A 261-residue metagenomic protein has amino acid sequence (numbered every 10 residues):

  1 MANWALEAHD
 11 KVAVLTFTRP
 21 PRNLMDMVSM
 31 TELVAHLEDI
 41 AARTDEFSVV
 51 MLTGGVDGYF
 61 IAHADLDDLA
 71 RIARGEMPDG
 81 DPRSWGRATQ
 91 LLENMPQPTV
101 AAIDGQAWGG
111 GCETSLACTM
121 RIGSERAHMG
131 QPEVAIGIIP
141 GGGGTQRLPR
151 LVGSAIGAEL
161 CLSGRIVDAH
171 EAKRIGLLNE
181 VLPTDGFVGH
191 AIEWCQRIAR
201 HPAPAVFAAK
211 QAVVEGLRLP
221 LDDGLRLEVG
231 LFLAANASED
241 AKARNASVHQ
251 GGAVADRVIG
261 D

Functional and structural regions predicted by a protein language model:
M1-D10, R19, R43-D45, D57 (+2 more regions): C-terminal alpha-helix plus adjacent terminal tail
M1-T53, Q90: Conserved CoA-thioester-binding segment of acyl-CoA-metabolizing enzymes
L15, L33, L52, D65 (+6 more regions): Terminal peptide-recognition signature
R22-N23, Y59, I138, E180: Short strand->helix junction
V28-V34, S84, L91, H190 (+1 more regions): Charged catalytic carboxylate motif
M30, L66, W85, T145 (+4 more regions): A general structural signal for well-ordered alpha-helical segments in protein cores
G54-L91, A107, G137, P220: Glycine- (often His-adjacent) and acidic-residue-rich active-site loop that binds/positions the CoA thioester
Q90-V206: Crotonase-fold acyl-CoA enzyme core
